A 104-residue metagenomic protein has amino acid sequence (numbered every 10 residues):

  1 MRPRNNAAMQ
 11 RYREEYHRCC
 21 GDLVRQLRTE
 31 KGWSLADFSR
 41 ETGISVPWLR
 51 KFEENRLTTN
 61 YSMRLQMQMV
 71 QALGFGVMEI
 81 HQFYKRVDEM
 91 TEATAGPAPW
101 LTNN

Functional and structural regions predicted by a protein language model:
R2-E30: A short, Lys/Arg-rich alpha-helix, primarily the initiator
N6, M78-N104: Short, charged recognition helix plus adjacent turn of helix-turn-helix-like nucleic-acid-binding domains
R25, A36, M67: Residues within the helices of the helix-turn-helix
R28, S39, V70: The alpha-helix within a helix-turn-helix
K31-F52: Short alpha-helical DNA-recognition segment
E53, L65, Y84: DNA major-groove recognition helix of helix-turn-helix
R56-Q71: Short, basic-rich loop-to-helix N-cap that marks the start of a DNA-contacting helix
